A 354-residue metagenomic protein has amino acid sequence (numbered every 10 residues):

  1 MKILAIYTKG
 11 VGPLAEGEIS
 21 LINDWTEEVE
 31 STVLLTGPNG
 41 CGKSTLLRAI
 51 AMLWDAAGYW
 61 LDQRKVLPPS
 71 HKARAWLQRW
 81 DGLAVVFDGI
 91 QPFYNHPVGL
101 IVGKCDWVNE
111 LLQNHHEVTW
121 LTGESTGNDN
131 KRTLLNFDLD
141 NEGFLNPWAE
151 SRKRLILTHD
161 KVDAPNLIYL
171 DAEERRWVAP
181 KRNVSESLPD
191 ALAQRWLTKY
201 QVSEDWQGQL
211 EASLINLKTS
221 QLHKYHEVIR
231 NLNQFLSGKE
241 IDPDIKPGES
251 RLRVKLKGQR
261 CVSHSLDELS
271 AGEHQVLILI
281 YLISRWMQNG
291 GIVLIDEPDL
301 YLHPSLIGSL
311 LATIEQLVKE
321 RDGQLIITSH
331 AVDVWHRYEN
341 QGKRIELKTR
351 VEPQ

Functional and structural regions predicted by a protein language model:
M1-V202, T219-K224, N231, S237 (+3 more regions): P-loop NTPase switch/coupling surface
K2, K9, R182, L188-L269 (+2 more regions): Extended helical coiled-coil dimerization/tether regions that scaffold and oligomerize large DNA-maintenance assemblies
L279, L310-I314: Conserved hydrophobic alpha-helix in the ABC-type ATPase nucleotide-binding domain
N289-G291, D322-I326: Loop/turn-to-beta-strand initiation segments
D296-P298: Walker B catalytic acidic pair
H303-P304, G308, R337: Conserved D-loop-proximal element of ABC-family nucleotide-binding domains
T328-H330: H-loop/switch region of ABC-family ATPase nucleotide-binding domains
